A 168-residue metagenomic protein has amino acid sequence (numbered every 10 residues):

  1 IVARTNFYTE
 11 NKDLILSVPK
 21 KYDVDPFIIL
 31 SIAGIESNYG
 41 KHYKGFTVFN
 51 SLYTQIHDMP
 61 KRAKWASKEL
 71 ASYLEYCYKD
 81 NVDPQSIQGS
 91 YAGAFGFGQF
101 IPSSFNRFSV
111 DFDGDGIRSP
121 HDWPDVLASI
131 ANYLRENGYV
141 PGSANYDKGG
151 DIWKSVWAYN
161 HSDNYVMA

Functional and structural regions predicted by a protein language model:
I1-A168: Catalytic glycan-binding domains that act on GlcNAc-containing polysaccharides
